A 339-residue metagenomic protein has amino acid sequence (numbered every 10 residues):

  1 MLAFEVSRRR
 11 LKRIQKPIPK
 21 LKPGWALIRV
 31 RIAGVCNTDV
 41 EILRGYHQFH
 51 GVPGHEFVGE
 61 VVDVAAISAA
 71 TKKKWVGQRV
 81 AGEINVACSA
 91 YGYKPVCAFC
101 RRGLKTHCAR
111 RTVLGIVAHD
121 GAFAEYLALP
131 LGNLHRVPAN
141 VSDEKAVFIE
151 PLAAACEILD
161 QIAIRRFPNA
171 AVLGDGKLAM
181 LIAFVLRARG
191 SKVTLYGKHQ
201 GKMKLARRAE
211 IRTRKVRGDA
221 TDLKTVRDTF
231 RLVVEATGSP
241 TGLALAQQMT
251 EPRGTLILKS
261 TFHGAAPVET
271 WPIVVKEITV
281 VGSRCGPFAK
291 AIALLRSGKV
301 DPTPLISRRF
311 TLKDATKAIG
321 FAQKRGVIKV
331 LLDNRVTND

Functional and structural regions predicted by a protein language model:
I18-A33, Y46-A98, P138-N140: Glycine-rich beta-strand-centered segment in the early N-terminal region that forms part of a ligand/cofactor-binding
R79, N169, G254-T255, T279: Short glycine-centered segments of the SAM/dcSAM-binding site in methyltransferase folds
A87-L173: NAD(P)H dinucleotide-binding glycine-rich loop of Rossmann-like/cofactor-binding domains, especially the beta1-alpha1
A124, T229-R231, P302: Local beta-strand N-terminus motif with an aromatic residue
V141-D219: Mid-domain Rossmann-like dinucleotide-binding core that forms the NAD(H)/NADP(H) cofactor-binding site
I162, T194, M203-I278, N338-D339: Glycine-rich cofactor phosphate-binding loops and adjacent beta1-alpha1 units of small-molecule cofactor enzyme domains
A244, A289-D339: C-terminal hydrophobic helical "lid"/dimerization subdomain of Rossmann-like NAD(P)H-dependent oxidoreductases
T255, P267-L305, I328: Rossmann-fold dehydrogenase core element
